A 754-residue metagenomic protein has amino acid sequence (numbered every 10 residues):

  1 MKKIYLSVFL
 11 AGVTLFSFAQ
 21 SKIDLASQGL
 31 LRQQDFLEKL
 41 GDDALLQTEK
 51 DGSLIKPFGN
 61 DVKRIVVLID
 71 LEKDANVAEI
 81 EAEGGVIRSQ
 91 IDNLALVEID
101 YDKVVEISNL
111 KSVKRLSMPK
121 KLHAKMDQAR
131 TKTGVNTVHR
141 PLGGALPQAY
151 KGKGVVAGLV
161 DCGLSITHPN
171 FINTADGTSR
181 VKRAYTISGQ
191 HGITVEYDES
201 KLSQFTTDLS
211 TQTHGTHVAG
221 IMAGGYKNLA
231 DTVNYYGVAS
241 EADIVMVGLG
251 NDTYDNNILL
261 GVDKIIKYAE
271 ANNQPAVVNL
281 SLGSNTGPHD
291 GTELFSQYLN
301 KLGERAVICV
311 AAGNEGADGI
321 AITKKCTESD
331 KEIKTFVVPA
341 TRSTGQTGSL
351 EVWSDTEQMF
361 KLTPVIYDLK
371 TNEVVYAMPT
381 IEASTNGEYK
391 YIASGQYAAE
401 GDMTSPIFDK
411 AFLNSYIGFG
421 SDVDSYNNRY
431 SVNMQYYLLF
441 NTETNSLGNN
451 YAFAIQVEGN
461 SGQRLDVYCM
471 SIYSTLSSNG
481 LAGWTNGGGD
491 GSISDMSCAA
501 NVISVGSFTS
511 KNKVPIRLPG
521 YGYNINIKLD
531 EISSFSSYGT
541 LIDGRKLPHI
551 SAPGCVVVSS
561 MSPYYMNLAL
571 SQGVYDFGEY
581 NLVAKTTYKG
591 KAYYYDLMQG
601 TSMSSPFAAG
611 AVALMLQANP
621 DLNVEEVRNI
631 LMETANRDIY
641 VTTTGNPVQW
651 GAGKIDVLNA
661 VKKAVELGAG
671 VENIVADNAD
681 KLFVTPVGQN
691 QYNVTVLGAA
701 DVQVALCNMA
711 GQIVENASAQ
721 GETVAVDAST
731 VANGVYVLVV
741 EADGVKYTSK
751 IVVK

Functional and structural regions predicted by a protein language model:
Y5, F18-Q148, V155-V156, N173: Autoinhibitory N-terminal propeptides
I55-P57, N272-S284, P288-G291, R305-A312 (+4 more regions): C-terminal subdomain of the subtilisin-like protease fold in secreted/lumenal serine endopeptidases
L71-A75, D355-M359, G554, L697-V702: Short proline/glycine-enriched turn/loop motifs at strand-loop junctions of beta-rich domains
L142-N257, N273-Q274, G303-R305, I320 (+7 more regions): Subtilisin-like serine protease catalytic core
Q148, L164-T216, G220, G237 (+4 more regions): Active-site core segment of subtilase-fold serine proteases
A219-M222, V245-N251, D263-V277, G348-E373 (+3 more regions): Hydrolase catalytic cores
A276-Y376, Q435, N441-M561, T634-A635: Catalytic-core segments of hydrolase enzymes
I674-K754: C-terminal outer-membrane/trafficking sorting elements
